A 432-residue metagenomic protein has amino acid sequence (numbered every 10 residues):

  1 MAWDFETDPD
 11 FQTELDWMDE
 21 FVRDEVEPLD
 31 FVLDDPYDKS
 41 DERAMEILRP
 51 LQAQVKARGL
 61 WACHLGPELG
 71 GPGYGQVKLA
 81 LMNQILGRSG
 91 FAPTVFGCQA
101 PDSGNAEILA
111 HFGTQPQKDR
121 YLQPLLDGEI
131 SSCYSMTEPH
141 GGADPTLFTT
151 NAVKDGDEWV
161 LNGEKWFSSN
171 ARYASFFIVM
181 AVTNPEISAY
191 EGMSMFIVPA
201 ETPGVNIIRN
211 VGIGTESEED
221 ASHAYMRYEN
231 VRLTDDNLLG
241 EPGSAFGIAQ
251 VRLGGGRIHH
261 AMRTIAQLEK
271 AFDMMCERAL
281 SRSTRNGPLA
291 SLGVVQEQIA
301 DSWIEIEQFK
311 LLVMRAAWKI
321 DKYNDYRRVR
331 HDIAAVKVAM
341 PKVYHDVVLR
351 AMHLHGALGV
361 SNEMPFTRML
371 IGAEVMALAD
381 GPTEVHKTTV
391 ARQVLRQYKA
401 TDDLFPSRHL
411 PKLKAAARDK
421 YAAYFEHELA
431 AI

Functional and structural regions predicted by a protein language model:
M1-A92, Q99, F112-Q117, P124-E129 (+3 more regions): Alpha-helical interface subdomain recognition
A106-F112, Y134-S135, E186: Flexible, glycine-rich active-site loops centered on histidine and acidic residues that chelate a metal or position
G128-M136, M180: A short, Trp-centered hydrophobic/proline-enriched beta-strand micro-motif
H140-A143, F167-N170, P185-I187, I213-S222: Short Gly/Pro-enriched turn/cap motifs at secondary-structure boundaries
G141-F148, K154, W159, S168-S169: Hydrophobic, small-residue-rich alpha-helical packing segments that form membrane-like cores
L147, P203-R232: Flexible, small-/acidic-enriched active-site or ligand-binding loops
E158, N162-I208: A short core secondary-structure module
E229-G247: Long, acidic (Asp/Glu-rich), low-complexity accessory segments flanking structured domains
